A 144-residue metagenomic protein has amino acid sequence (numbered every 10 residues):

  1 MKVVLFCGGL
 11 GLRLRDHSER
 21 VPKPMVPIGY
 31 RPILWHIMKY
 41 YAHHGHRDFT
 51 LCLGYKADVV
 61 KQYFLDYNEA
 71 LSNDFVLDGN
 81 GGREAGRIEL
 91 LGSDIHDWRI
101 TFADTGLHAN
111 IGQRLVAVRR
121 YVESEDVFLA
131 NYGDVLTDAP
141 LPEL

Functional and structural regions predicted by a protein language model:
M1-Y67: N-terminal glycine-rich phosphate-binding loop and ensuing alpha1 helix
K61-L144: Conserved beta-loop-beta/alpha segment of the NTase-like Rossmann-fold superfamily that binds/positions NTPs
